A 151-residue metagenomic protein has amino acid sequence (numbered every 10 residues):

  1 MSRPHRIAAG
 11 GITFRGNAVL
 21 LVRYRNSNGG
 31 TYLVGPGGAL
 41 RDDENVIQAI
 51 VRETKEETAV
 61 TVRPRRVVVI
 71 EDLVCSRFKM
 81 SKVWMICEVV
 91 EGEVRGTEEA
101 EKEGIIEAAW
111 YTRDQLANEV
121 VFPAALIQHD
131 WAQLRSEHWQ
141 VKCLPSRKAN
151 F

Functional and structural regions predicted by a protein language model:
M1-L20, A39, I70: Conserved N-terminal beta-strand and adjoining loop/helix that marks the start of the Nudix/MutT-like hydrolase domain
R3-H5, T31, K79-S81: Residue-level preference for beta-strand/loop junctions
A8-A9, L33, I106: Structural detector for hydrophobic anchor residues on beta-strands
T13-G16, Y24, C87-V89: Active-site beta-strand termini and strand-to-loop segments that position acidic
A18-E56: Conserved Nudix-box catalytic region and its N-terminal flanking loop in Nudix hydrolases and closely related
L40-R63, L73-A125, A149-F151: Unchanged
R65-V69: Conserved S-adenosyl-L-methionine
Q128-F151: Charged phosphate-binding loop/patch that engages nucleotide di/tri-phosphates or the phosphate backbone of nucleic
